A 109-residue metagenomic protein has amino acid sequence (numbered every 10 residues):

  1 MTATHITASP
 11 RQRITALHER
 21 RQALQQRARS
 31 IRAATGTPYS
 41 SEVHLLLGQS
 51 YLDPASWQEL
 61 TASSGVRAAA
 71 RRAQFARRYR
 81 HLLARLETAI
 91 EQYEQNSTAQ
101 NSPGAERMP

Functional and structural regions predicted by a protein language model:
M1-Q12, E59-A70, L86, I90: Charged, low-complexity eukaryotic segments that initiate or comprise alpha-helical interaction-prone regions
T2-V43: Short, charge/polar-rich alpha-helical segments
R11-R13, R32, R67, R72 (+2 more regions): Basic polycationic patches enriched in arginine
R13, R20, R27, R78 (+2 more regions): Charged, solvent-exposed faces of alpha-helical coiled-coils
A28, T35, S64, L86 (+2 more regions): Leucine-rich amphipathic alpha-helices with coiled-coil/heptad-repeat character
G36, E42-S50, I90-E94: Intrinsically disordered, low-complexity regulatory segments in nuclear proteins
V43-R78: Long, low-complexity or tandemly repetitive, helically biased scaffold regions used for multimeric assembly/adhesion
E91-P109: Short, charged, intrinsically disordered terminal tails
